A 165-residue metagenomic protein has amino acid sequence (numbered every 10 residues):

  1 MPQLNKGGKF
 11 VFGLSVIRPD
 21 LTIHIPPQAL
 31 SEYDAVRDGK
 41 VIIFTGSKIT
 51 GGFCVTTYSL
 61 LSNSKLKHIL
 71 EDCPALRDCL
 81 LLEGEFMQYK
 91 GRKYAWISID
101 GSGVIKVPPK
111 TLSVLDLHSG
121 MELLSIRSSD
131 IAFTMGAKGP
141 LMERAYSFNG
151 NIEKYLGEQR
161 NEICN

Functional and structural regions predicted by a protein language model:
M1-D38: A contiguous, well-structured "functional interface" segment within a domain
M1-L14, F44-S102, A132-N165: Intrinsic disorder/low-complexity detector
V11, V16, V36, V41 (+3 more regions): Extended aliphatic helical segments
P19-D34, I99-D116: Short beta-strand-centered segments at strand-helix junctions
Q28, I69-L70, I126-R127: Aromatic/pi-system hotspot detector in well-structured domains
S31-I49, S59, S113-I131, G139-M142: Extended intrinsically disordered, low-complexity coil regions enriched in Ser, Thr, Gly, Ala and often Pro
